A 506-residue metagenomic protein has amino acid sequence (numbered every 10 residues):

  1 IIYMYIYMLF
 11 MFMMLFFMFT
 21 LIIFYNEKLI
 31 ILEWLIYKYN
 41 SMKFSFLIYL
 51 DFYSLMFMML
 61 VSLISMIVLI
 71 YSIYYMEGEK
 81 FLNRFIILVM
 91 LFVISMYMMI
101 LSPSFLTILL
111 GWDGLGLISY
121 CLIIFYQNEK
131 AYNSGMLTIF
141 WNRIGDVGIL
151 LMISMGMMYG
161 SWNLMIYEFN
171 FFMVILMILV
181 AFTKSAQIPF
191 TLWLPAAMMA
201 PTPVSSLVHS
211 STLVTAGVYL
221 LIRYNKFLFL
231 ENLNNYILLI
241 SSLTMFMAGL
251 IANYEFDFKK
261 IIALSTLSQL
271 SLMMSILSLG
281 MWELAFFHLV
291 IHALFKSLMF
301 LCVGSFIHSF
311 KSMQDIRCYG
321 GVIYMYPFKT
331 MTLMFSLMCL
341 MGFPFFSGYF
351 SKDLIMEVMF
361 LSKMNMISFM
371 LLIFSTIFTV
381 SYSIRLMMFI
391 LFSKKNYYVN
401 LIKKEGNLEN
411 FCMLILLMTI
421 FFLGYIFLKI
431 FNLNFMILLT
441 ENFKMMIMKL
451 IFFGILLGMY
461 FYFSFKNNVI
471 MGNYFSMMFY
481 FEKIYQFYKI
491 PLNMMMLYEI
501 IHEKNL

Functional and structural regions predicted by a protein language model:
I1-L506: Core, highly hydrophobic multi-pass alpha-helical transmembrane subunits of bioenergetic inner membranes
